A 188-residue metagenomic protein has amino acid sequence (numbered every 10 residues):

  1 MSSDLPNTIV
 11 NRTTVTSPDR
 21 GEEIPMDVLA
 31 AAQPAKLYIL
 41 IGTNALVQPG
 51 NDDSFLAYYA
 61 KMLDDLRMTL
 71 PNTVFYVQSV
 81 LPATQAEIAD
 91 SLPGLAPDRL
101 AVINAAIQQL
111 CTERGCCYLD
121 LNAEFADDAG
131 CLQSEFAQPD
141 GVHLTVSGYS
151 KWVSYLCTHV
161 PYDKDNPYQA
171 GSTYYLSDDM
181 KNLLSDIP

Functional and structural regions predicted by a protein language model:
M1-A60: Conserved SGNH/GDSL esterase-like catalytic core that processes O-acyl groups on lipids and polysaccharides
D4-P6, P71-V77, T112, W152-H159: Low-complexity, flexible helical/coil segments
D27, D65, P139: Short, flexible active-site loop motifs that bind/organize anionic cofactors or intermediates
L29, L66-M68, Q108-C111: N-terminal cationic-hydrophobic initiation segments that often serve targeting/anchoring roles
A32-L37, L70-F75, E113-C117: Loop/turn elements at helix/coil->beta-strand transitions in domains of secreted/extracellular proteins
Y38-L46, D64-A101, A123: Active-site segments of SGNH/GDSL-like serine hydrolases that catalyze O-acetyl group transfer/hydrolysis on lipids
Y59-D64, N104: Generic structural signal for well-ordered alpha-helices, preferentially at hydrophobic/aromatic core positions
P82-P188: Catalytic His-Asp segment of secreted/periplasmic serine-dependent ester chemistry enzymes
